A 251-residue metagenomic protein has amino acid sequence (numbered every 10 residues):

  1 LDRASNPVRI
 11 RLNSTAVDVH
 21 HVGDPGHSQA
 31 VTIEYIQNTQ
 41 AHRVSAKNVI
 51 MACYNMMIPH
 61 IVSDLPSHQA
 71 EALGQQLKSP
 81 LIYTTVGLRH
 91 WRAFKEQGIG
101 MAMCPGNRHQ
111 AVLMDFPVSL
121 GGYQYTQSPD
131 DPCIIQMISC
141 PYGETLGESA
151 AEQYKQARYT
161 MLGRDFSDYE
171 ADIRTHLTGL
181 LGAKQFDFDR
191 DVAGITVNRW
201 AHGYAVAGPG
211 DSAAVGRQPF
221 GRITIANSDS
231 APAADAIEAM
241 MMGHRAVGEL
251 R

Functional and structural regions predicted by a protein language model:
L1-V8: Short mixed-charge
A4, A41, V49, G74 (+4 more regions): Conserved aromatic-histidine-acidic binding/catalytic patches
S5, L77, H244-A246: Generic low-complexity, intrinsically disordered sequence content enriched in small uncharged/hydrophobic residues
V8-R9, I223: Short, conserved active-site loop motifs that form the nucleotide-linked donor/cofactor pocket
L12-L146: Mid-domain catalytic core of redox enzymes that form a hydrophobic substrate pocket/lid adjacent to a catalytic redox
I36, G87, A93-R251: Conserved flavin/dinucleotide-binding core of flavoenzymes
